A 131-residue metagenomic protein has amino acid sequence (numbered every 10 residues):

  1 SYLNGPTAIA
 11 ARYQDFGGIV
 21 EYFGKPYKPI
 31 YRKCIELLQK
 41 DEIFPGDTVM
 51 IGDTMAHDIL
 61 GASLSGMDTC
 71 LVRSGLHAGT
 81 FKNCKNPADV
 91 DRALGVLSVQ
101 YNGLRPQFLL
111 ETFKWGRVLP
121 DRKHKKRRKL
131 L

Functional and structural regions predicted by a protein language model:
S1-L131: Asp-based, Mg2+/Mn2+-dependent phosphohydrolase catalytic module
